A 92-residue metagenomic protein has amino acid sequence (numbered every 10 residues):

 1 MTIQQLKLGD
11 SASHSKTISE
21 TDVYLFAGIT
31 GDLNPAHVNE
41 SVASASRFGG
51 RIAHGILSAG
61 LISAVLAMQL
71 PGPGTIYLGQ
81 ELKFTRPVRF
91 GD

Functional and structural regions predicted by a protein language model:
M1-G79: Hot-dog-fold acyl-thioester-processing enzymes
G79-D92: Active-site beta-strand->loop segment that positions catalytic residues and contacts the acyl thioester
